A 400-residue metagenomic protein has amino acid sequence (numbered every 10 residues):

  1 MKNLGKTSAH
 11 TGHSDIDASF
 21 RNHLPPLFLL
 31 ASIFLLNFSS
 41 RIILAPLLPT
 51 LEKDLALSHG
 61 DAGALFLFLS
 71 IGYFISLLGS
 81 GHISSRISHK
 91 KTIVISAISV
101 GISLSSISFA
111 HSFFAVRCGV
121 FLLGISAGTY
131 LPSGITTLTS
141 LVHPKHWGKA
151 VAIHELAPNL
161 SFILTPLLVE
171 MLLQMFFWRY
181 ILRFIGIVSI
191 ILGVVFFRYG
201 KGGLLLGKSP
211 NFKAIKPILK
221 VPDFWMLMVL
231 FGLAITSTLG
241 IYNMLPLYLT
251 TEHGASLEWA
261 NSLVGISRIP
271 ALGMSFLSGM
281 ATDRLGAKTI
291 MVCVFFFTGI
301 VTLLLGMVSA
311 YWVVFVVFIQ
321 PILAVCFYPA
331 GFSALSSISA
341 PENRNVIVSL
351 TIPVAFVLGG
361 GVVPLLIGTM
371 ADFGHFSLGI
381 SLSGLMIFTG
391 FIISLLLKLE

Functional and structural regions predicted by a protein language model:
L44-A45, D223-L272: Extracytoplasmic gate region of multi-pass secondary transporters
I75-H111: Conserved MFS/SLC helix-loop-helix module at the cytosolic interface between two early adjacent transmembrane helices
L77-S88, S275-G286, A371: Helix-to-loop junctions at the C-terminal end of transmembrane segments in multipass secondary transporters
G119-A157: Cytoplasmic helix-loop-helix junction between adjacent transmembrane helices in 12-TM secondary transporters
H154-F197: Helix-loop-helix hairpin linking two adjacent transmembrane segments in secondary transporters
I187-L205, I393-L397: C-terminal membrane-cytosol helix-exit motif in multi-pass small-molecule transporters
K288-G331: C-terminal transmembrane helical hairpin of 12-TM major facilitator-type secondary transporters
E342-F373: A late C-terminal transmembrane helix in Major Facilitator Superfamily
